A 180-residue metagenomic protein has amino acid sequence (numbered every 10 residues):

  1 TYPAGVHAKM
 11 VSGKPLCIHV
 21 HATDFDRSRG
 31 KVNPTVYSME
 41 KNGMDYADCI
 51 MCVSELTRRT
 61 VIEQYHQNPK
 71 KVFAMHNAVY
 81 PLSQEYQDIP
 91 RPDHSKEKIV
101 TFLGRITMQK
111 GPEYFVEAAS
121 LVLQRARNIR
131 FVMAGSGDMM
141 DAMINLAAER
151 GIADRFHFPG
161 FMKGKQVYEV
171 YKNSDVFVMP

Functional and structural regions predicted by a protein language model:
T1-G13: An aromatic- and histidine-rich active-site surface loop
S12-C17, F25-N42, P81, E85: Nucleotide-sugar donor phosphate/pyrophosphate-binding loop at the beta->alpha transition of glycosyltransferases
D45-E55, F73: A short beta-strand/loop micro-motif in the catalytic core of glycosyltransferases that engages the nucleotide-sugar
L56, A78: Carbohydrate-associated surface elements
P92-A119, V132: Conserved donor-binding/catalytic core segment of Leloir-type glycosyltransferases
D141-K165: Nucleotide-activated donor-binding/catalytic signature segment of Leloir-type glycosyltransferases, i.e., the conserved
R155, K172-P180: Acidic donor-binding loop of glycosyltransferase active sites
F161-M162, E169-S174: Short alpha-helical donor nucleotide-sugar binding micro-motif in glycosyltransferases
